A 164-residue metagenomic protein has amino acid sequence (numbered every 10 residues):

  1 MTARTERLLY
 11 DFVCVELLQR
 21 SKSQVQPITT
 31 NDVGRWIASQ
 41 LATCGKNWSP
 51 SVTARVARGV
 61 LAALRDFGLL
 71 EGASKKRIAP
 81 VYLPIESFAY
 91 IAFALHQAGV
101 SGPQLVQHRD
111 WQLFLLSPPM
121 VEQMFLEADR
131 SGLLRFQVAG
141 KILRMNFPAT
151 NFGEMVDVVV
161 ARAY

Functional and structural regions predicted by a protein language model:
M1-Q26, I85-G99: Positively charged, polyanion-binding regions of nucleic-acid-associated proteins
L8, W48-D66, F114-E127: Short amphipathic alpha-helical interaction segments
V15-Q19, R77-Y82, L133, T150: Nucleic-acid enzyme cleavage-core boundary/entry regions
Q19-V25, C44-S51, K75-K76: Short helix-to-loop capping/linker segments positioned immediately adjacent to catalytic or ligand/cofactor-binding
P27-G45: DNA-recognition alpha helix
R65-K75, R130-V138: A short, conserved structural fragment
I78-S117, N151-Y164: Short, amphipathic alpha-helical interaction segments positioned at domain boundaries
V121, S131-G132, V138-Y164: Long, low-complexity, charge-rich intrinsically disordered regions
